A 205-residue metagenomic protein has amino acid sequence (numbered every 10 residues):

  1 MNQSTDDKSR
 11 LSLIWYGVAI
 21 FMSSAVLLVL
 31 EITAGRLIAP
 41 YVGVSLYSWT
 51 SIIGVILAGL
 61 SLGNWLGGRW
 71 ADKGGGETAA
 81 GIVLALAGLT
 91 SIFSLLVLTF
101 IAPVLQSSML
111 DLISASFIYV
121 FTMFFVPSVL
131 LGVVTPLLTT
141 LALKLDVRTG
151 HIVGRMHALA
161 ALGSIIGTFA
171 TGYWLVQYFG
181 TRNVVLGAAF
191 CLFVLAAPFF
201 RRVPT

Functional and structural regions predicted by a protein language model:
M1-T205: Alpha-helical transmembrane segments of multi-pass membrane proteins
